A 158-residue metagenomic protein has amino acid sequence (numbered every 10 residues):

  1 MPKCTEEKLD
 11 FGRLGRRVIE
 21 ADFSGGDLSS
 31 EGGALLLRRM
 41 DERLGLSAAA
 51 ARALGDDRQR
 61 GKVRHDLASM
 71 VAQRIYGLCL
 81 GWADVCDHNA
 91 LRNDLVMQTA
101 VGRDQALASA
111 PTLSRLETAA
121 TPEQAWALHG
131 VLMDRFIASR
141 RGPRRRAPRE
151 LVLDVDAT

Functional and structural regions predicted by a protein language model:
M1-T158: Dynamic "connector" segments at or just before major functional cores
